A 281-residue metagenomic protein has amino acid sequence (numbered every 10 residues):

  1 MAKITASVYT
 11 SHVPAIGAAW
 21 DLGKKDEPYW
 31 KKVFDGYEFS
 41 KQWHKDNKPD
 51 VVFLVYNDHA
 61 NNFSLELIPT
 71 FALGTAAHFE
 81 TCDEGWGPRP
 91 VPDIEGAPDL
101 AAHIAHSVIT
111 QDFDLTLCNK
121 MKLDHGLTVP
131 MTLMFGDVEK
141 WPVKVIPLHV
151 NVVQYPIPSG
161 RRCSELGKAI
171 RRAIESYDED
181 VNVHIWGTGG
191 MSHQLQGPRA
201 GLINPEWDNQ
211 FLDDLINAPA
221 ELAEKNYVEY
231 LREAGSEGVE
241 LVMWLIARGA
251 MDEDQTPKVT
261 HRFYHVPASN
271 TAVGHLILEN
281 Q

Functional and structural regions predicted by a protein language model:
M1-D50, N62-E165, S176, P198-Q281: Flexible, D/E/H-enriched segments
H12, G189-G190: Glycine-rich beta-alpha junction loops
D50-N57, L148, V181-G189: Beta-strand elements within well-structured catalytic alpha/beta cores of enzymes that handle phosphate/sulfate esters
V153, K168-V183: Non-transmembrane, aqueous-exposed alpha-helical and coiled segments at domain scale
G190-Q196: Phosphate/ribose-phosphate-bearing ligand recognition and processing surfaces, centered on ADP-ribose/NAD(+/P+) systems
